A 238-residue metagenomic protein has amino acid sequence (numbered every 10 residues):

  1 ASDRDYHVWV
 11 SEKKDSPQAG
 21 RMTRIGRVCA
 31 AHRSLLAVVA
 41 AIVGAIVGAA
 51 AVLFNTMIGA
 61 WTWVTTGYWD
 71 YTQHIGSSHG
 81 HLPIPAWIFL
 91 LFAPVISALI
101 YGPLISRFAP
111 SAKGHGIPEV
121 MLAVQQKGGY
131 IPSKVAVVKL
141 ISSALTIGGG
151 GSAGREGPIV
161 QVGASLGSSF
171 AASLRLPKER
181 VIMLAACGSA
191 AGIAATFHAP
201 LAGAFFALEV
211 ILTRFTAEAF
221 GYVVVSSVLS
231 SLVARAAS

Functional and structural regions predicted by a protein language model:
A1-S238: Alpha-helical transmembrane segments and immediately membrane-proximal extracytoplasmic
